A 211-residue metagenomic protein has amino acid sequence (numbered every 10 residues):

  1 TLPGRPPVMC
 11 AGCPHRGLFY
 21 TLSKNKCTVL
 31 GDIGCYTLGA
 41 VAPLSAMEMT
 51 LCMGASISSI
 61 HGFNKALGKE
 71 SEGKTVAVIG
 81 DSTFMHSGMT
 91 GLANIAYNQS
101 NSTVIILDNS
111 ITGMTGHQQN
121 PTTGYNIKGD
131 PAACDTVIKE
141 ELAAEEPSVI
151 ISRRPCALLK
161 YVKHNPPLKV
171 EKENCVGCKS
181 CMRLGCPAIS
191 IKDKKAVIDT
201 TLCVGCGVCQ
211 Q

Functional and structural regions predicted by a protein language model:
T1-V41, H86: Cofactor-pocket helix-loop regions in the catalytic cores of large enzyme subunits
L2-R5, T37-A46, S71, I111-H117 (+3 more regions): Gly-rich Lys/Arg/Thr-decorated short loops/hinges at beta-loop-alpha junctions or inter-strand turns that position
P6, C13, N25, G31-G34 (+6 more regions): Fold-independent oxyanion-binding glycine-rich loops and adjacent beta-strand/coil segments at enzyme active sites
G17-L18, Y36-A40, T83-S87, S110-T115 (+4 more regions): Flexible loop/turn segments at secondary-structure boundaries
K26-C27, P43-E48, G91-Q99, Q119-P121 (+2 more regions): Short, solvent-exposed amphipathic alpha-helical segments in soluble enzyme and RNA/protein-processing domains
I33-T112, C178-C181: Thiamine diphosphate
I111-L168: Glycine-rich ThDP/TPP pyrophosphate-binding loop and its adjacent helix/strand module within ThDP-dependent enzymes
V176-V197, V204, V208-Q211: Iron-sulfur cluster-binding cysteine motifs and their immediate structural context in ferredoxin-like electron-transfer
